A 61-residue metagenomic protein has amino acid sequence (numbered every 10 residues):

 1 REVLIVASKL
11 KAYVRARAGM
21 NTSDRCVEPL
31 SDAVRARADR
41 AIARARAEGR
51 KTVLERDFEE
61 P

Functional and structural regions predicted by a protein language model:
R1-P61: Terminal helix-to-tail segments of small alpha-helical proteins
